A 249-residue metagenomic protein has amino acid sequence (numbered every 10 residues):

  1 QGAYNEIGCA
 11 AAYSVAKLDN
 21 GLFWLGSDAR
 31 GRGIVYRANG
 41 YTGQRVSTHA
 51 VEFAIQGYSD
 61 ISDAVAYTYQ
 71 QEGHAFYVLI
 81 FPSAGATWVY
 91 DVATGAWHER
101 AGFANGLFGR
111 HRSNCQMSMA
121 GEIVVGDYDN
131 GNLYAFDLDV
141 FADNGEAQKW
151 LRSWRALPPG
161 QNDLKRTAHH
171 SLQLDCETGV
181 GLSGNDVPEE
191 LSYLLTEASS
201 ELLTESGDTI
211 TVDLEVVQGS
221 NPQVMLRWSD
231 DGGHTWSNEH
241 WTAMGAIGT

Functional and structural regions predicted by a protein language model:
E6-F23, S27-T249: Beta-sheet repeat architectures centered on beta-propellers
